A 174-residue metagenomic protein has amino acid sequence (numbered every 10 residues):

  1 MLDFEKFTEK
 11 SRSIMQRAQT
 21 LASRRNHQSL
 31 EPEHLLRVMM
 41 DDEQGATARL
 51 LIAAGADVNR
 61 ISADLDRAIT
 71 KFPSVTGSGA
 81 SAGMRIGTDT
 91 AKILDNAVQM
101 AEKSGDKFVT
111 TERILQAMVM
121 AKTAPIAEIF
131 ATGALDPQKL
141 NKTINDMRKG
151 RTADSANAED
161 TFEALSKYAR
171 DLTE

Functional and structural regions predicted by a protein language model:
M1-E174: Histone-fold recognition with a strong bias for associated Lys/Arg-rich disordered tails
